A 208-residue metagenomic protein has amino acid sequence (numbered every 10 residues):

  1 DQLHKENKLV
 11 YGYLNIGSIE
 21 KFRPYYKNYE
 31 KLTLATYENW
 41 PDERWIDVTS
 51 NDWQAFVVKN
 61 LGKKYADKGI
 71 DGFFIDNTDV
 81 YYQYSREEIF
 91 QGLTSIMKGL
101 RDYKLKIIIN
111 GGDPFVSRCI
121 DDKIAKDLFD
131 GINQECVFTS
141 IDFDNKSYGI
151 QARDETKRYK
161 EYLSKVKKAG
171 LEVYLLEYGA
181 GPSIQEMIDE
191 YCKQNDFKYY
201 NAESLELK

Functional and structural regions predicted by a protein language model:
D1-K208: Glycan-processing catalytic domains of CAZymes
